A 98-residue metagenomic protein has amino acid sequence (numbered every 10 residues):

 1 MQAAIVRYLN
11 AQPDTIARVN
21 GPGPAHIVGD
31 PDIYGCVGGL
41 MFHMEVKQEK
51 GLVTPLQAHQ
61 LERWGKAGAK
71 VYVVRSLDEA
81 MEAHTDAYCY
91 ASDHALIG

Functional and structural regions predicted by a protein language model:
M1-G98: Catalytic phosphate/metal-binding cores of nucleic-acid and nucleotide-processing enzymes, i.e., regions that mediate
